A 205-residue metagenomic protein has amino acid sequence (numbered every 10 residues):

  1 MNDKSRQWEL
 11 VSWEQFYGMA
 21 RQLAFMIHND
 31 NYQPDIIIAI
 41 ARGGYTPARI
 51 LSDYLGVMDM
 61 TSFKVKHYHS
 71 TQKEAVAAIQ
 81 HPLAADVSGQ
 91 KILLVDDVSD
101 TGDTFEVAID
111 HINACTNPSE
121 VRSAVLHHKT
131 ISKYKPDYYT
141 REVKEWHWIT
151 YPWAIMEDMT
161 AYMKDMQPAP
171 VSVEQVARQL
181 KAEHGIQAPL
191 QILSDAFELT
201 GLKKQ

Functional and structural regions predicted by a protein language model:
M1-Q205: PRPP-associated nucleotide enzymes
